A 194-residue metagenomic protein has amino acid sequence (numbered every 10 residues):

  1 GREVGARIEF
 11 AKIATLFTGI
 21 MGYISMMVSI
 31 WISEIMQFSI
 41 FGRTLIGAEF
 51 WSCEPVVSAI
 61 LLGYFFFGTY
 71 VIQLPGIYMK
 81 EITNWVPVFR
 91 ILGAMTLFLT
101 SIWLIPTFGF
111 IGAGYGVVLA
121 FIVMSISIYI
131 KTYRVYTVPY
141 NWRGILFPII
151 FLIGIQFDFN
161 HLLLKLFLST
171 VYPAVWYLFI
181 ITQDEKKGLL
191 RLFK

Functional and structural regions predicted by a protein language model:
G1, I35-T44, F108, G112 (+3 more regions): Membrane-interfacial segments
G1-V88: Specific pore-lining/lateral-gate transmembrane helices of multi-pass inner-membrane transport and insertion machines
V4, I82, T132-W142: Membrane-interface helix-boundary motifs at transmembrane edges
S25-S33, F38, A59, F98 (+3 more regions): Membrane-embedded alpha-helical segments of multi-pass transporters/permeases
E54, N84, I91-I126, F157-V171: Membrane-interface helix-loop junctions in multi-pass transport and translocation proteins
L62, F67-T100, I111-G114, V118 (+1 more regions): Alpha-helical transmembrane segments of multi-pass membrane transporters/permeases
G144-I150, L168-Y172: Central hydrophobic cores of alpha-helical transmembrane segments in multi-pass integral membrane proteins
D158-K194: Membrane-proximal transmembrane or re-entrant/amphipathic helices at the cytosolic face
